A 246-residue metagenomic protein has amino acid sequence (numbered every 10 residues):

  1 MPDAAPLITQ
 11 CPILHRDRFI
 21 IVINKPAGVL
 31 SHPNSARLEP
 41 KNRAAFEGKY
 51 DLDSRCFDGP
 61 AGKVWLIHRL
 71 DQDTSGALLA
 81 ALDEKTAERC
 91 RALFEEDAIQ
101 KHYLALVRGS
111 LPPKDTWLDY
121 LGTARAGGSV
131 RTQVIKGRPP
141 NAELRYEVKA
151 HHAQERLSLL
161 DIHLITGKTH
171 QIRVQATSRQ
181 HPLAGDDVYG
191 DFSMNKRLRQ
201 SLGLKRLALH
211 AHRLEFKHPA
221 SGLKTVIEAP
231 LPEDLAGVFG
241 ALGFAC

Functional and structural regions predicted by a protein language model:
M1-E143, E147-A153, L231-F244: RNA pseudouridine synthases
M1-I20, P26-S31, Q154-E155, Q175-C246: Pseudouridine synthases involved in rRNA/tRNA modification
C90, K168-A176: Short beta-strand segments enriched for Tyr within beta-sheet-rich domains, predominantly fibronectin type III
G109, L164-T166: Non-cytosolic beta-sheet module surface loops
D115, D119, P139, H170 (+2 more regions): Residues that recognize and position ribonucleotide moieties
G127, T166, A220-S221: Residue-level recognition of short loop/turn positions
E143, L164, H218-P219: Short, acidic, Ser/Thr-enriched surface-loop or helix-capping motifs
L160-I162: Short histidine-centered loop motifs in beta-beta connectors
